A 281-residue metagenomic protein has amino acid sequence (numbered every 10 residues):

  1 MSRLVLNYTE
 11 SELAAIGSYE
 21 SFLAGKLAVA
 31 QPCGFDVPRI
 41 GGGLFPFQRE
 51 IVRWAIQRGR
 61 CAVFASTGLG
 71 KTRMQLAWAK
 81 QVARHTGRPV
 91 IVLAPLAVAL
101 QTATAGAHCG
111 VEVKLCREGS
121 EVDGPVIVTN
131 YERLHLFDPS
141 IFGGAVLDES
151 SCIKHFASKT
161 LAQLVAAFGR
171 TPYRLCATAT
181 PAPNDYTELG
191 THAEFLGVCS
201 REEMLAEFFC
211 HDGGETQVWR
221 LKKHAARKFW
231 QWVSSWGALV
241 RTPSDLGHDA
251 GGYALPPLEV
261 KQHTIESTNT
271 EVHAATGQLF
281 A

Functional and structural regions predicted by a protein language model:
M1-R60, T104, Y131-E132, S140-G143: Charged, low-complexity
R58-W78: Walker A/P-loop
A62-S66, I91, L175: Short hydrophobic/aromatic beta-strand immediately N-terminal to the Walker A/P-loop
T72-A79, T86-C109, P183-E188: Conserved Walker A/P-loop ATP-binding site and its immediately adjacent core in helicase/helicase-like ATPase domains
G87-P89, G144, C152, L161-D245: Conserved P-loop NTPase motor "coupling/switch" region that bridges the ATPase
A97-S120, L196-S200: Conserved helix-turn-beta segment of the N-terminal RecA-like "Helicase ATP-binding" lobe in SF1/SF2 helicases
V122-L136: Conserved two-lobed SF2 helicase motor
S244-A281: Conserved helicase/translocase motor-coupling segment
